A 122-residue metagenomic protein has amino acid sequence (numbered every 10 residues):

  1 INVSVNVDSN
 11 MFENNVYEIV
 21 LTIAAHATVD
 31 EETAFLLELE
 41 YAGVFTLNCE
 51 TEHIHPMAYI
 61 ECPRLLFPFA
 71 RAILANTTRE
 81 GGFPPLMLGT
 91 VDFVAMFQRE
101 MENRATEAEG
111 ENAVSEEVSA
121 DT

Functional and structural regions predicted by a protein language model:
I1-L65, A72-T122: N-terminal intrinsically disordered, cationic/polar leader segments that include organellar targeting peptides
